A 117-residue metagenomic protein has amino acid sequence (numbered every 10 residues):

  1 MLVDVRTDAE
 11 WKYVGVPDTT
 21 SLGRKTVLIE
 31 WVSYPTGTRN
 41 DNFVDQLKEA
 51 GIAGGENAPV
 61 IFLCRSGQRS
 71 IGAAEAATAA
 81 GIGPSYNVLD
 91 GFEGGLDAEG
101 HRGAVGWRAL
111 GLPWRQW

Functional and structural regions predicted by a protein language model:
M1, D8-P59, S70-W117: Rhodanese-like catalytic fold shared by cysteine-dependent sulfurtransferases and DSP/PTP-type phosphatases
F62-L63: Short, surface-exposed ligand- or partner-binding patches at beta-edge/loop junctions that are enriched in aromatics
G67: Conserved G/P- and acidic residue-centered "switch" motifs that form tight phosphate/ATP-binding loops in soluble
